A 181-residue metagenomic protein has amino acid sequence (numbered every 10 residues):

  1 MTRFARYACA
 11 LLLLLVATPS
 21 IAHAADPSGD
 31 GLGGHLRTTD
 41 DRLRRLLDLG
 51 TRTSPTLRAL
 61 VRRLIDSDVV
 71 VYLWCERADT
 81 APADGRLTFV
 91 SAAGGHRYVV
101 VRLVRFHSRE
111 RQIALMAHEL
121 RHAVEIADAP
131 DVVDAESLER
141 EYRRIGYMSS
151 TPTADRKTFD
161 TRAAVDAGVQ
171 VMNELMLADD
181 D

Functional and structural regions predicted by a protein language model:
M1-C9: Bacterial N-terminal signal peptides that target proteins for export
A8-P19: Bacterial N-terminal signal peptides
A22-A24: Boundary at the C-terminal end of the N-terminal hydrophobic targeting segment
D30-R44, G95-V104, R143-P152: Acidic/histidine-rich, surface-exposed loop or edge segments in extracytoplasmic proteins
G33-V70: N-terminal targeting signals for Sec/Tat export/insertion, comprising classic cleavable signal peptides
A59-R63, S67-V70, W74-F89, A93 (+2 more regions): Metalloprotease/metallohydrolase-associated module, dominated by Zn2+-dependent proteases
V100-M116: Short pre-active-site segment immediately N-terminal to the catalytic Zn-binding motif
L120-E136: Catalytic Zn2+-binding segment of zinc metalloproteases
